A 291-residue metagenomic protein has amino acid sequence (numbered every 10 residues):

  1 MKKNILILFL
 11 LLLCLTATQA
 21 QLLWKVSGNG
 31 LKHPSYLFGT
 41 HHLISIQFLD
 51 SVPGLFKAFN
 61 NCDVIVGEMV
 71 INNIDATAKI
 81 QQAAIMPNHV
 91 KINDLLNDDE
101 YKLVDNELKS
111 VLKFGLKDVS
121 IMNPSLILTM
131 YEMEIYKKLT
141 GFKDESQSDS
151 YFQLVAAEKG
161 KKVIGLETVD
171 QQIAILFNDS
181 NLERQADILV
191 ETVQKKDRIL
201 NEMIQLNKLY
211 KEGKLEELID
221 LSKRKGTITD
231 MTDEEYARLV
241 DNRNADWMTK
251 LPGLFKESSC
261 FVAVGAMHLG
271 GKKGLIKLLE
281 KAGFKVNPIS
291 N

Functional and structural regions predicted by a protein language model:
M1-W24: Bacterial Sec-dependent N-terminal signal peptides
L23-S27, P252: Short, surface-exposed beta-strand/loop micro-motifs that present aromatic residues
G28-Y36, H41-M231, E235: Structured, acidic catalytic/metal-binding patches in enzyme active sites
D233-N291: A cross-kingdom marker for long, charged
